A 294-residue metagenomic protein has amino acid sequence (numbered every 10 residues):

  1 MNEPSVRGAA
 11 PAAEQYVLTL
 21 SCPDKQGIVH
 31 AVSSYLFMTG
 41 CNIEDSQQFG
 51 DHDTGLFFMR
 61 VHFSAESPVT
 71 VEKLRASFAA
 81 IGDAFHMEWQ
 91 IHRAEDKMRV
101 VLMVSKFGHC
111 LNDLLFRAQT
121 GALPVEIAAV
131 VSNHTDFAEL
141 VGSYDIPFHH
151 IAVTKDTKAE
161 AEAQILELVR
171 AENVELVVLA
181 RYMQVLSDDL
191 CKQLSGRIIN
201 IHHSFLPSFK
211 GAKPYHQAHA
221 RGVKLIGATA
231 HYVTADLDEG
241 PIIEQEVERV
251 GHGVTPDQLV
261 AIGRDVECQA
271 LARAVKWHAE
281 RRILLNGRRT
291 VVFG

Functional and structural regions predicted by a protein language model:
M1-A12: Basic/polar N-terminal segments that are highly enriched at the extreme N-terminus, encompassing both cleavable
A9, F49-G294: One-carbon transfer enzymes
A10-P23: Short glycine-/aliphatic-rich beta-strand segments at the starts of folded cytosolic domains
L20-I28, S67-V69, V104: Short, surface-exposed ligand-recognition loops at beta-strand->loop->(often short) alpha-helix junctions that present
K25-D45: Short amphipathic alpha-helix segments
